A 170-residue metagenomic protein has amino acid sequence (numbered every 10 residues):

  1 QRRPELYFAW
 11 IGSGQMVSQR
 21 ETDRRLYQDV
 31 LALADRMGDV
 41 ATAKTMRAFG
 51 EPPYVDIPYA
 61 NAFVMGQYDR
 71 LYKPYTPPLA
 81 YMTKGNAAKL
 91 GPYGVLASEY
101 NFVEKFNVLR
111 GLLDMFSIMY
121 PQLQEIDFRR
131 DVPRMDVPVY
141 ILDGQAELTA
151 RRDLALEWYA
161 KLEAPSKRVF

Functional and structural regions predicted by a protein language model:
Q1-R25: Conserved hydrolase catalytic core segment
E5-A9, D136-P138, P165-S166: Loop/turn elements at helix/coil->beta-strand transitions in domains of secreted/extracellular proteins
I11, Y140-L142, F170: Hydrophobic/aromatic beta-strand patches that form the interior of the parallel beta-sheet core in alpha/beta enzyme
R24-R130, V137: Alpha/beta-hydrolase
Q124, L148-L154: Conserved alpha/beta-hydrolase "acid-adjacent" motif
M135, I141-D143, E147: Short beta-strand/loop motif that positions the catalytic acidic residue of the alpha/beta-hydrolase fold
A155-Y159: Short, highly selective alpha-helical patches that border small-molecule cofactor pockets in redox/cofactor-processing
A160-F170: Catalytic histidine neighborhood in serine/cysteine hydrolases with alpha/beta-hydrolase-type architecture
